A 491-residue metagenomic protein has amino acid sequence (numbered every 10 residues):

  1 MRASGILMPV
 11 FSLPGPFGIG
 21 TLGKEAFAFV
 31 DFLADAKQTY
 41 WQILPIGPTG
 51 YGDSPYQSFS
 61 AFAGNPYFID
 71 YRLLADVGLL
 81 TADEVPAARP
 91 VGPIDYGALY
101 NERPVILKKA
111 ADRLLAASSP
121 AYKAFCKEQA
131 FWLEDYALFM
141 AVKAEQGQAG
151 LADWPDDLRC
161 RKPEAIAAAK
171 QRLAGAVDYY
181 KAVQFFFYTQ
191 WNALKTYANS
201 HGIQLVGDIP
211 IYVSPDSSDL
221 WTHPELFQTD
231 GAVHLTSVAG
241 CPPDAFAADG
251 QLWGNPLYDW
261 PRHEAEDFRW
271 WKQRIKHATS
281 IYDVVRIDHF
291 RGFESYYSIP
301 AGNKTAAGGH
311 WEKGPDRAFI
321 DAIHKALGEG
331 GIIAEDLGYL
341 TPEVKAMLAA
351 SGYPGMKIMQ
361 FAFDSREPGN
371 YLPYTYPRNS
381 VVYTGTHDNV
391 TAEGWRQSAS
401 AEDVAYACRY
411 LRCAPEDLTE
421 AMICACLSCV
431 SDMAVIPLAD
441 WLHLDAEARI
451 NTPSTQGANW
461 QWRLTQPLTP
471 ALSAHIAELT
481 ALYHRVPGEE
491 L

Functional and structural regions predicted by a protein language model:
M1-F11, F27: N-terminal regions that are enriched for targeting/export leaders and immediately downstream pro/stem segments
P9, D53-Q184, Y188, V213-V435 (+2 more regions): Alpha-amylase-like alpha-glycosidases and glucanotransferases acting on alpha-linked glucans and related
K24-D31, T189-Y197, W271-Q273, L418-M422: Short alpha-helical segments and helix-capping/turn motifs at coil-helix boundaries
K24-T49, S280-Y282: Catalytic domains of carbohydrate-active enzymes, especially glycoside hydrolases
A34, W191-N199, H324, L348-A349: Surface-exposed amphipathic alpha-helices with a cationic face
L44, Q204-V206, P210, V284 (+1 more regions): Outer-envelope exported proteins of Gram-negative bacteria
Y180-V213: Conserved, well-ordered alpha-helix/loop/beta-strand core segments that scaffold catalytic motifs
W462, Q466-L491: Terminal-tail/helix-coil boundary detector
